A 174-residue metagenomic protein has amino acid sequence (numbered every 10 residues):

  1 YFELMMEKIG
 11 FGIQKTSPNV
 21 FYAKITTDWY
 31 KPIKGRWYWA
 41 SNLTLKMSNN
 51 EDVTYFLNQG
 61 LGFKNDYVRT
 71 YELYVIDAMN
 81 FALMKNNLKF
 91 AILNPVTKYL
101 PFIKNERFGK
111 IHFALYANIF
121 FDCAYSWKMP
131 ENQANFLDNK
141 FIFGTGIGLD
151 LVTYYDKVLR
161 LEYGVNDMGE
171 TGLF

Functional and structural regions predicted by a protein language model:
Y1-E3, Y38-N42, K85, Y116-F120 (+2 more regions): Residue-level detector of the transmembrane beta-barrel scaffold of outer-membrane proteins
Y1-R107: C-terminal outer-membrane beta-barrel translocator/porin domains of Gram-negative envelope proteins and their
K15, V53-F56, M129-A134, G172-L173: Short conserved micro-motifs at the rims of enzyme active sites and ligand-binding pockets
V20-K24, F81-L83, I142-G146, D156 (+1 more regions): Transmembrane beta-barrel architecture of outer-membrane proteins
I33, T153-Y155, D167: Short loop/turn positions at the edges of beta-strands in beta-sheet-rich folds
N87-I103, R107-T145: Outer-membrane beta-barrel transmembrane domain signature
L88, L151, E170-F174: Outer-membrane beta-barrel "beta-signal"
Y163-E170: A short, acidic, flexible beta-alpha connecting loop/helix-capping segment that sits on the rim of active
